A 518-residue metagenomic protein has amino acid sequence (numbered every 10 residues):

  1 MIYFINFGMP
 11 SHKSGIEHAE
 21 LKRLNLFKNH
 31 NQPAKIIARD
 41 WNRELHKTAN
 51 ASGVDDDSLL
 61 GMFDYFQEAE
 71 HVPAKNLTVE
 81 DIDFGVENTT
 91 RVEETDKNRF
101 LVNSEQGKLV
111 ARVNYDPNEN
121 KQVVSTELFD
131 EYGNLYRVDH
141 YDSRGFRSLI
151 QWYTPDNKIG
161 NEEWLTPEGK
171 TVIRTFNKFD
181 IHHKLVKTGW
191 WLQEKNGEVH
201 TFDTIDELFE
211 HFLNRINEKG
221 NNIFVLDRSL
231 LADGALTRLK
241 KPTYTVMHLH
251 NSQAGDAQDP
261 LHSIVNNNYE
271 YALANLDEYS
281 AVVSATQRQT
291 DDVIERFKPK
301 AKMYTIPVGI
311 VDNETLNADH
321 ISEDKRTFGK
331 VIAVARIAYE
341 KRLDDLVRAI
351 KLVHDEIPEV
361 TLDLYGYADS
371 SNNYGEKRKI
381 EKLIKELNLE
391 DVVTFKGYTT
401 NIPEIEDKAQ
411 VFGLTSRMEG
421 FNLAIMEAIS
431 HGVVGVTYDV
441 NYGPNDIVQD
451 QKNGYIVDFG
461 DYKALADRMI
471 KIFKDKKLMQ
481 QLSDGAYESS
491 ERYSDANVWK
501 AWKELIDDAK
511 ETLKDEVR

Functional and structural regions predicted by a protein language model:
G329, A338-D355: A conserved mid-protein helix/loop that constitutes part of the nucleotide-sugar donor-binding site
L362-R378: Glycosyltransferase donor-sugar binding loop
K377-G397: Nucleotide-activated donor-binding/catalytic signature segment of Leloir-type glycosyltransferases, i.e., the conserved
Y398, R417: Aromatic "clamp/platform" in nucleotide-sugar-dependent glycosyltransferases that forms part of the donor/acceptor
I405, A464, L478-R492, A501-E504: A short, well-ordered alpha-helix in the C-terminal region of glycosyltransferases
V434-Y438: Short hydrophobic beta-strand element within catalytic cores of glycosyltransferases and related nucleotide-activated
Q449-Q451, Y455-Y462, I470-K477: Conserved acidic donor-binding segment of nucleotide-sugar-dependent glycosyltransferases
D495-R518: C-terminal alpha-helical cap of glycosyltransferases
